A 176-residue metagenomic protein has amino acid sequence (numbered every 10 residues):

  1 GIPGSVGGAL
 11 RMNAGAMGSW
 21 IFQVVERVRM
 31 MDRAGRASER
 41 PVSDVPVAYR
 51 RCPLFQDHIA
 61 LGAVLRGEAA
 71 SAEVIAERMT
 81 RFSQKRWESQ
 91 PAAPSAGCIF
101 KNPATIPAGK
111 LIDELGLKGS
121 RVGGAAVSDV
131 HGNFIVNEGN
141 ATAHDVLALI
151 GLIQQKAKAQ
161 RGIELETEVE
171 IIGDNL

Functional and structural regions predicted by a protein language model:
G1-E26, S95: A gly/ser-rich beta-alpha-beta helix-loop segment of oxidoreductase catalytic cores
M31-L176: Phosphate/pyrophosphate- and phosphate-bearing ligand-binding catalytic cores of soluble enzymes
